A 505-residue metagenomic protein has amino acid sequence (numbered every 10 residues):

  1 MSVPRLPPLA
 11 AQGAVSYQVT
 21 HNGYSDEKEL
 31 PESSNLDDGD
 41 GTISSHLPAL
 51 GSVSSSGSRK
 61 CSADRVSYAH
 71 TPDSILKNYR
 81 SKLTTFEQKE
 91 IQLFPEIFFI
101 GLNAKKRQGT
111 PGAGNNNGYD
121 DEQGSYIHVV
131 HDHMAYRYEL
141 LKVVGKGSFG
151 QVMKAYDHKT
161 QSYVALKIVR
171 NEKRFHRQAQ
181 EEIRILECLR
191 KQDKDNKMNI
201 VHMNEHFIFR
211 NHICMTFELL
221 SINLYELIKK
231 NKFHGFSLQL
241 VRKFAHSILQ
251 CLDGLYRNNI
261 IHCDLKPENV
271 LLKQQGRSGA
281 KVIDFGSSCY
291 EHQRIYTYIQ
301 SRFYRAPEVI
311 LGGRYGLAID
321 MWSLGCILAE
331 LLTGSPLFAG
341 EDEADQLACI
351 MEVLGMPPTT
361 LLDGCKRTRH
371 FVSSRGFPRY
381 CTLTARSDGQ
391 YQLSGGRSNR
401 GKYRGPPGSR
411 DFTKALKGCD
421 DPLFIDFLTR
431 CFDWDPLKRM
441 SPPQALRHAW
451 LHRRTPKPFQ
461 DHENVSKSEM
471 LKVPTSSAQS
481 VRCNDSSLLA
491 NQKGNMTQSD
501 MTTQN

Functional and structural regions predicted by a protein language model:
M1-V130: Intrinsically disordered, low-complexity regulatory segments that flank or precede the catalytic domain of eukaryotic
L140-G147, V152: Protein kinase glycine-rich loop
Q151-R170: Glycine-rich ATP phosphate-binding loop
I168-K197: Conserved N-lobe beta3->alphaC-helix segment of eukaryotic protein kinase catalytic domains
M198, R210-C214, L219-G276, W322 (+1 more regions): Conserved alphaE helix
E308-I319: Conserved end of the kinase activation segment
T359-F427: C-terminal lobe substrate-recognition/regulatory segment of protein kinase catalytic domains
R453-N505: Intrinsically disordered, low-complexity regulatory tails and linkers that flank structured modules
